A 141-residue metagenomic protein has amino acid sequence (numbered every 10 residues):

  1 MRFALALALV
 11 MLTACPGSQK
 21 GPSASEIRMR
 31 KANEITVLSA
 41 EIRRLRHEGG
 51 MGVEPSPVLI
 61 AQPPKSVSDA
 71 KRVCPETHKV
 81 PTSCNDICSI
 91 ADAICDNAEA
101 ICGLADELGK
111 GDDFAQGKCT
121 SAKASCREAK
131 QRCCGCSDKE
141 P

Functional and structural regions predicted by a protein language model:
M1-A8: Sec-dependent signal peptide recognition, specifically the positively charged N-region followed immediately by
M11-A14: C-terminal motif of bacterial Sec signal peptides marking the signal peptidase cleavage site
P16-Q19: Bacterial signal peptide processing site
P22, G52, R132-P141: Long amphipathic alpha-helical segments
S23-E48: Post-signal peptide N-terminal segment of mature Sec-exported envelope proteins
K31, G49, L59-Q62, P141: Pro/Ala/Gly-rich low-complexity, hydrophilic intrinsically disordered segments
A40, V53-V80: Extended amphipathic alpha-helical interaction segments
R72-G117, S121-A124, E128, G135 (+1 more regions): Surface-exposed, polar/charged faces of alpha-helical domains in mature secreted/periplasmic/lumenal proteins
